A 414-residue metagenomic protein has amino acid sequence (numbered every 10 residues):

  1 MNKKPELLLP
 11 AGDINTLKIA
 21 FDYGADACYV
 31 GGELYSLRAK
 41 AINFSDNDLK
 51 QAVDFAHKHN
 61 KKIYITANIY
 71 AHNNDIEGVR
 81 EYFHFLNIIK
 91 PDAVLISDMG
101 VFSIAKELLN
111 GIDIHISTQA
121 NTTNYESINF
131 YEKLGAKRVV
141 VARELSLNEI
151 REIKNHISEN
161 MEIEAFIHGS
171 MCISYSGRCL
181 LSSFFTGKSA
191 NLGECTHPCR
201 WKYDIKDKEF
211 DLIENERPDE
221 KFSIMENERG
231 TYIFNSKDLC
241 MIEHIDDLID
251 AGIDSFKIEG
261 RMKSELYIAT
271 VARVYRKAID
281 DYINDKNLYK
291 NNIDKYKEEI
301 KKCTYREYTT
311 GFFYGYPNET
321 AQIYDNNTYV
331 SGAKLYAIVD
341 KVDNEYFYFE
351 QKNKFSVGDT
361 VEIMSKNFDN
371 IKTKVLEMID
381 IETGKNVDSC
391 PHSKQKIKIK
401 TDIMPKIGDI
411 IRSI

Functional and structural regions predicted by a protein language model:
M1-Y23, A27-L34, V53, H59-I69 (+5 more regions): Surface-exposed amphipathic alpha-helical tracts and adjacent flexible/coil segments at the periphery of soluble enzymes
R38-D54: Glycine-rich, positively charged N-terminal anion/phosphate-binding segment
G100-V101: Alpha-helix capping/helix-boundary segments
L109: Conserved phosphotransfer cores of two-component systems
N121: Beta/alpha (TIM)-barrel catalytic core signal, keyed to glycine-rich beta->alpha loops juxtaposed to Asp/Glu that bind
Y125-E126: Conserved nucleotide-cofactor-binding alpha/beta core module
